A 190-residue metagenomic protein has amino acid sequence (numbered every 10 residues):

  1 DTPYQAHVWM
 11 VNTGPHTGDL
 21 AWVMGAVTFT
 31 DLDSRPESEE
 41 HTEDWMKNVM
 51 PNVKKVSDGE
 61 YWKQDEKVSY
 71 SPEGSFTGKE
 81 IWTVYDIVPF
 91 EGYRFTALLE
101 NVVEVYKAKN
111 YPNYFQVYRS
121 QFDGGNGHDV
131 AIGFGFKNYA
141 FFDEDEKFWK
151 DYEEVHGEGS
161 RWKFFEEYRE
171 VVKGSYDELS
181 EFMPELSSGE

Functional and structural regions predicted by a protein language model:
D1-E190: Short S/T/G/P-rich N-terminal loop/turn motif that feeds into the first structured element of a domain
